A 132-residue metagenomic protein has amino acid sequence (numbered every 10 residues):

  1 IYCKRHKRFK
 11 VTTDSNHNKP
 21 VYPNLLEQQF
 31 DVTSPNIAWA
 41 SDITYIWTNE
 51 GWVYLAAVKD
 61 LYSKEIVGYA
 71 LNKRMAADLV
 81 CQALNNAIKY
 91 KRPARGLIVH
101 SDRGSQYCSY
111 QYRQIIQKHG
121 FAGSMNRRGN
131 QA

Functional and structural regions predicted by a protein language model:
I1-A132: Charged DNA-binding/catalytic regions of mobile-element recombinases
